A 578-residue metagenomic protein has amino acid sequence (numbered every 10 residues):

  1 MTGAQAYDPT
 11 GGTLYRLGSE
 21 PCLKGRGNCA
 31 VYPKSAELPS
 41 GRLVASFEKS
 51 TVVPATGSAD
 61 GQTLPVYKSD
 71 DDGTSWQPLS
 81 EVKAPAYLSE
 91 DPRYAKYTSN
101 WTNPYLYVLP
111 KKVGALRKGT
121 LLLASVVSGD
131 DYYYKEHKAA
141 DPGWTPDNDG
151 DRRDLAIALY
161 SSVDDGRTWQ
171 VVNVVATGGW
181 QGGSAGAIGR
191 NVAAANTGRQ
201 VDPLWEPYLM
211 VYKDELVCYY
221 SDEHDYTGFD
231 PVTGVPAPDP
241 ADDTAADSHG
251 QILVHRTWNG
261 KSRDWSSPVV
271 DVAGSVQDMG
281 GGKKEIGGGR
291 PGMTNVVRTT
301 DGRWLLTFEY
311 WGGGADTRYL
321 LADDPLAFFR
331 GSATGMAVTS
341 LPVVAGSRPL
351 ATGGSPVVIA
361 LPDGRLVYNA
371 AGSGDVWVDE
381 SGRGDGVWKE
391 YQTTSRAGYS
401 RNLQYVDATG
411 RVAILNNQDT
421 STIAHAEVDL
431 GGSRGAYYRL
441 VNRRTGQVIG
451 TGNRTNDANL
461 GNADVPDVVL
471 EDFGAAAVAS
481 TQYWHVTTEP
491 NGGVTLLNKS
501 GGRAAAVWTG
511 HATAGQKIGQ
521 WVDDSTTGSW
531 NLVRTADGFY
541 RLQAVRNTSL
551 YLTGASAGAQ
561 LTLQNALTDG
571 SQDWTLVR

Functional and structural regions predicted by a protein language model:
T2-V31, E37-S99, L109-G198, V211-E285 (+5 more regions): Beta-rich carbohydrate-recognition and catalytic domains
C29-Y32, Q62, N100-Y105, P203-E206 (+6 more regions): Beta-rich catalytic cores
V44, Q77, L122, V217 (+9 more regions): General beta-strand recognition
W101, D154-I157, L204, G250 (+4 more regions): Parallel beta-helix/beta-solenoid
L159, V296, D301, L350-G354 (+7 more regions): Long terminal segments
N196, P203-Y208, L552: Long alpha-helical, hydrophobic tracts
R434-R578: Lectin-like carbohydrate-binding module/patch detector with strong preference for beta-trefoil
